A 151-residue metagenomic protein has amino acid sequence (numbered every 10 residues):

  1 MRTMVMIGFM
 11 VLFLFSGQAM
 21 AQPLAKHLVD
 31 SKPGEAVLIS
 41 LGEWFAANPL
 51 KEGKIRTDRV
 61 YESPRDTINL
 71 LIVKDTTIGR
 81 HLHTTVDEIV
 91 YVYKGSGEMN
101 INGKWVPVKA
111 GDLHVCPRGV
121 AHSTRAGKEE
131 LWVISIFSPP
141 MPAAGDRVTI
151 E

Functional and structural regions predicted by a protein language model:
M1-I7: Positively charged n-region of N-terminal signal peptides that target proteins for export
I7-S16: Bacterial N-terminal signal peptides
A19-L71, R80, T149-E151: A short, N-terminal "cap"/entry segment at the start of jelly-roll beta-barrel domains of the cupin/DSBH fold
R65-I68, T85-D87, K128: Extracytoplasmic
V73, L82-M99: Short, conserved beta-strand element in jelly-roll/cupin
T77, S96-E98, W105, A121 (+1 more regions): Structural motif
K104-R118: Short acidic-glycine-tyrosine-enriched beta hairpin
R118-A144: Ligand-binding loop in jelly-roll beta-barrel domains
